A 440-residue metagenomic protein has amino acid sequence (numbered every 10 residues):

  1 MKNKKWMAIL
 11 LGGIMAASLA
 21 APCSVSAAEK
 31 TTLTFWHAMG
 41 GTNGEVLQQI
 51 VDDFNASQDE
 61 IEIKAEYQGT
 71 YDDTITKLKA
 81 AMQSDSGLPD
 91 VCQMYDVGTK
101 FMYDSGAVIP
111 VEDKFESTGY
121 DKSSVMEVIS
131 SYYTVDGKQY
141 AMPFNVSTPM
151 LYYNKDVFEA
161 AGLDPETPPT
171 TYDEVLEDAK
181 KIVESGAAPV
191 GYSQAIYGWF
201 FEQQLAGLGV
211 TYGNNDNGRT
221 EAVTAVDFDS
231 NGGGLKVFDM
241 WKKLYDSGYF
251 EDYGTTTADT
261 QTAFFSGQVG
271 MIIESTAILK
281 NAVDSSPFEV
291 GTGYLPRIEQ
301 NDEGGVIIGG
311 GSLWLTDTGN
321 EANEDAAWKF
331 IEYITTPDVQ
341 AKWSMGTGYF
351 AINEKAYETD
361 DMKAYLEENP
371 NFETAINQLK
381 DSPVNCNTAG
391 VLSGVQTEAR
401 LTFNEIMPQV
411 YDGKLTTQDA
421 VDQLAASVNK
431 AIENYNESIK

Functional and structural regions predicted by a protein language model:
E29-G40, I61-E66, D90-V91, Y140 (+1 more regions): Short, well-ordered beta-strand elements
D53-V125, A160-G162, Q261-A263, G270-M271 (+2 more regions): Extracytoplasmic "Venus flytrap"/periplasmic binding protein-like
A56-S57, K64, K79, A161 (+4 more regions): Extracytoplasmic/periplasmic substrate-recognition and gating elements
Y95-M150, L176, Q203-G207, G291-G293 (+2 more regions): Hinge/lid segment of periplasmic solute-binding proteins
E112-V125, P168-T170, V210-K236, D284-S285 (+4 more regions): Short, solvent-exposed loop/beta-turn-alpha elements that line the ligand-binding surface or hinge of extracytoplasmic
V135-F144, P149, E159, E174-A225: Extracytoplasmic/periplasmic solute-binding protein
E177-K181, T220-Y253: Glycine-centered hinge/linker elements that transmit conformational signals in sensory and ligand-binding systems
I307, E373-S427: C-terminal capping/gating helix-and-loop segments adjacent to ligand/active sites or protein-protein/ligand interfaces
